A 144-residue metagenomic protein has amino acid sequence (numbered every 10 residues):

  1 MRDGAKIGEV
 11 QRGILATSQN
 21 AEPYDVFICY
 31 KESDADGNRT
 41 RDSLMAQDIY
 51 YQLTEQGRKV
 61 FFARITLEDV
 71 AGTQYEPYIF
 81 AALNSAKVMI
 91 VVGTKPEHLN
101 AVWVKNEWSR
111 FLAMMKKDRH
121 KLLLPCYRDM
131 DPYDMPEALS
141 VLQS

Functional and structural regions predicted by a protein language model:
M1-V92, L112-L122: Conserved N-terminal substructure of TIR/SEFIR domains
R41-S43, L99-K105: Active-site-adjacent loop/helix micro-motif of nuclease/hydrolase catalytic cores
K95-P96, C126-Y133: Short beta-alpha junction loops
K105, A113, V141: Phosphate-coordinating loops and pocket residues in cytosolic domains that bind phosphorylated ligands
W108: Conserved Walker B catalytic segment
L123-P125, S144: Conserved beta-strand scaffold positions in the cores of enzyme catalytic domains, especially in NTP/NDP-utilizing
M130-L142: Glycine-rich, charge-decorated loop segments at or immediately adjacent to ligand/cofactor-binding or catalytic sites
